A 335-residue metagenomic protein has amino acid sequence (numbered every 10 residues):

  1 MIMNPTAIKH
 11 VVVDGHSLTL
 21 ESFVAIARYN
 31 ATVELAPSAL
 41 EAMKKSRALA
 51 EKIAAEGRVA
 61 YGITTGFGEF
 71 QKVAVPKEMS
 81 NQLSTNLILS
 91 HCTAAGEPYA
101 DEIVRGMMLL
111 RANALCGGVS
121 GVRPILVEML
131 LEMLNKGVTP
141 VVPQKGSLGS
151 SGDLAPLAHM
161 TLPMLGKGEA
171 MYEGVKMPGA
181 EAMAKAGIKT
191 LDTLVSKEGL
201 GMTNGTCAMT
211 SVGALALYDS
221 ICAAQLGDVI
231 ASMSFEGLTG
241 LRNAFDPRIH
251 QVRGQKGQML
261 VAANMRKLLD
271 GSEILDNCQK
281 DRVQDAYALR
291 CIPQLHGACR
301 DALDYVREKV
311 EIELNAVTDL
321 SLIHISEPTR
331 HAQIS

Functional and structural regions predicted by a protein language model:
N4-G57: N- or domain-start disorder-to-order transition segments that initiate the globular core
H10-L20, A184-T203, N264, L268-Q279 (+3 more regions): Acidic, low-complexity proline/glycine-rich segments
A39-V59, M129-Q144, G187-T193, S321-L322 (+1 more regions): Short, hydrophobic/aliphatic alpha-helical segments
E69-S84: Glycine-rich loop at the start of a catalytic domain that most often binds anionic cofactors/ligands
M79, E236-D301: Terminal amphipathic helices with adjacent charged low-complexity linkers/tails
C92, G96-A100, V104-Q255: Active-site cavity-forming subdomains of large catalytic enzyme subunits
I323-S335: Single conserved hydrophobic/aromatic residue that forms the stacking wall/gate of nucleotide- or nucleobase-binding
